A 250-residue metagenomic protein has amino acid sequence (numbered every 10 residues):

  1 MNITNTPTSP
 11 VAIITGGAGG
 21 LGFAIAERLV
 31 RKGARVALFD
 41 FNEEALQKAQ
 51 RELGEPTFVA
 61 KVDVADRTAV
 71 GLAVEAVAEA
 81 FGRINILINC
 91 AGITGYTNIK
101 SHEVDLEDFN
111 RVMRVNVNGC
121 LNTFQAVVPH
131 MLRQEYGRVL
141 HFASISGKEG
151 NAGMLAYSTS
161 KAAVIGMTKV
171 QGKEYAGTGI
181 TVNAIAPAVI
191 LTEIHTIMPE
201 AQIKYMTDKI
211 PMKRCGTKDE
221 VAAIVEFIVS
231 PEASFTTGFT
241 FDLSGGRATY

Functional and structural regions predicted by a protein language model:
N2-T4, N98, E149, E226 (+1 more regions): Short C-terminal tail/terminal secondary-structure segment of NAD(P)H-dependent dehydrogenase/reductase domains
N2-V36: Canonical Rossmann dinucleotide-binding motif of NAD(H)/NADP(H)-dependent dehydrogenases/reductases, specifically
E43-E44, V62-A73, L106, D219-E220: The beta1-alpha1 cofactor-binding region of Rossmann-like NAD(H)/NADP(H)-dependent oxidoreductases
N98-S101, D105-N110, H195, M206: Substrate-binding pocket helix/loop in short-chain dehydrogenase/reductase
H102-L121, Y136, L140, V164 (+1 more regions): Catalytic Tyr-X3-Lys loop
F124, S160, T168: Active-site helix of classical SDR
P129, K173-G177, S234: Alpha-helical segment proximal to the catalytic Tyr-Lys
S144: Residue(s) in the substrate-gating loop at a strand-loop-helix junction that position the organic substrate next
